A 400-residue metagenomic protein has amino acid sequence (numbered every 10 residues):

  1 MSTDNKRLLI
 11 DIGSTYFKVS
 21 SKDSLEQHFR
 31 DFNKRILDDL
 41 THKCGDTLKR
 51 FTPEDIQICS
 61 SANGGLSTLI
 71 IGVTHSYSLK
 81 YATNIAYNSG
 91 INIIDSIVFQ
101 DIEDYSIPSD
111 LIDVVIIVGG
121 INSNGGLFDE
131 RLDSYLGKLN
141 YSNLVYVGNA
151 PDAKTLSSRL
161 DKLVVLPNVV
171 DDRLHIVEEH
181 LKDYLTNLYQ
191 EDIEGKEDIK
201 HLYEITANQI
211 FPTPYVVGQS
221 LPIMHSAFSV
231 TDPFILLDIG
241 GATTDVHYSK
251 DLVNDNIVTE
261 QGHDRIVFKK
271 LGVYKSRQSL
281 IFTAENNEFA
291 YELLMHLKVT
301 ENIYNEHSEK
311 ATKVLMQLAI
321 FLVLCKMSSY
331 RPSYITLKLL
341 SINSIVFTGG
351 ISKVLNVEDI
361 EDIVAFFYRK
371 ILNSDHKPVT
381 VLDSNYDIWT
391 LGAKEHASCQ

Functional and structural regions predicted by a protein language model:
M1-L9, S24, D31-K34, D39-P233 (+1 more regions): Nucleotide/phosphate-binding catalytic cleft detector across ATP-hydrolyzing and phosphate-transferring enzymes
S14-D39, K80, N88-D95, I257-S279: Short glycine-rich, Thr/Ser-proximal phosphate-binding strand/loop in the N-terminal lobe of ATP-dependent enzymes
D110-D113, G272-E306, K310: A structural-propensity feature for long, helix-poor, extended segments
T206-T213, E301-P332: Adenine-nucleotide phosphate-binding core of ATP-dependent small-molecule kinases
P222-A227, L252, K326-S329: Conserved helix-loop functional segments at active or binding sites
D232-Y291, N356-D375: Glycine-rich phosphate-binding loop of actin/hexokinase-like ATP-binding domains
G241, A290-E306, N385-Q400: Long, contiguous domain-sized segments
A242, Y248, F321-L322, K326-S344: Hard-cation-handling environments
